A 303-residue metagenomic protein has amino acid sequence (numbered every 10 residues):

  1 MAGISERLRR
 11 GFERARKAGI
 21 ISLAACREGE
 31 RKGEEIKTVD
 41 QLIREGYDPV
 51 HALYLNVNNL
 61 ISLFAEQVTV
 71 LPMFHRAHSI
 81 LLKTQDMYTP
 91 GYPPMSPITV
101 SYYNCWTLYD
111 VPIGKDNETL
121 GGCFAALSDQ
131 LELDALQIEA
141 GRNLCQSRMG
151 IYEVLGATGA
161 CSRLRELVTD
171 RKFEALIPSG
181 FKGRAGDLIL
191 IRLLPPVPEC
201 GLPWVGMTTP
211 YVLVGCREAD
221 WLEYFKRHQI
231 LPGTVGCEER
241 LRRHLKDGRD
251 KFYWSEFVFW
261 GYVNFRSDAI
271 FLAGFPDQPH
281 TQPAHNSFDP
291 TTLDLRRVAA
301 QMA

Functional and structural regions predicted by a protein language model:
M1-G150, F181-K182, L193-A303: Mixed-charge, low-complexity intrinsically disordered regions
A160-L164: Short aromatic-glycine-enriched beta-strand elements
E166-A175: Short, structured beta-strand/loop micro-motifs enriched in basic residues and often containing a Trp
L176-R192: Short nucleic-acid-contacting surface segments enriched for D/E, G, S/T with interspersed K/R
